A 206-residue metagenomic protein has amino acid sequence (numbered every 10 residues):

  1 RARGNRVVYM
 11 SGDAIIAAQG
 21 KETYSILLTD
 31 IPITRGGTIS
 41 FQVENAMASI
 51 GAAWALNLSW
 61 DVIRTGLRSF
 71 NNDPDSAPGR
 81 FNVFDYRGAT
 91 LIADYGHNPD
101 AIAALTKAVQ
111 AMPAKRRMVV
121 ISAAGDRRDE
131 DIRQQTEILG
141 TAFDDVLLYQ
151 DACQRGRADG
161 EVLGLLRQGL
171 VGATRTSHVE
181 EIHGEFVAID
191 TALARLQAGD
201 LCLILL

Functional and structural regions predicted by a protein language model:
R1-A2: Phosphate/Mg2+-binding loops and adjacent switch elements in nucleotide/diphosphate-handling enzyme cores
N5-I31: Acidic-glycine-rich active-site phosphate/pyrophosphate-binding loop
T23-I39, G51-L206: ATP-dependent carboxylate-amine ligase
F41-N45: Conserved phosphate/anionic-ligand binding catalytic regions in large, soluble enzymes, centered on
